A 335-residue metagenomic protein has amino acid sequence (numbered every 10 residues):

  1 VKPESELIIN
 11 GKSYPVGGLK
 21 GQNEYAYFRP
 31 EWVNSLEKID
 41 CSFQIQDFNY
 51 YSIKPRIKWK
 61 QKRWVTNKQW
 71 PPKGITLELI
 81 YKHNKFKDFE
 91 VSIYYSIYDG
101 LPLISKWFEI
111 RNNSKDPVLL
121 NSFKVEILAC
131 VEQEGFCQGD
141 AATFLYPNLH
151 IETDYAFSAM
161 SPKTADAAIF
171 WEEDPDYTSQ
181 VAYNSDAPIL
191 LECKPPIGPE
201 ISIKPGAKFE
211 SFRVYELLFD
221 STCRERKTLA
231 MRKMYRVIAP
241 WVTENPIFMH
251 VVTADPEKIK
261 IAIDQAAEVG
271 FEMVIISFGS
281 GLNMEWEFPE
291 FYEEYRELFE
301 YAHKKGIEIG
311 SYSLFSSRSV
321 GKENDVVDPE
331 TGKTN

Functional and structural regions predicted by a protein language model:
V1-A187, P195-P199: Polysaccharide-binding surfaces and accessory modules of carbohydrate-active proteins
F108, G206, A266, A302: Conserved, mostly hydrophobic/aromatic
E192, L217-T228: Short, Lys/Arg- and Gly-enriched loop/turn segments at beta-strand edges
I201-F219: Short Pro-Gly-centered flexible turn/kink motifs
E210, C223-M273, S277-S280: An acidic-aromatic substrate-binding cleft motif
V214-E216, V252-A254, G279-G281, Y312-R318: Active-site beta-loop-alpha junctions enriched in small/polar residues
A239, Y295-R296, E308-N335: Active-site-adjacent "subsite" loops/lids of carbohydrate-active enzymes
N283-I309: Aromatic-lined substrate-binding rim segments of carbohydrate-active enzymes
